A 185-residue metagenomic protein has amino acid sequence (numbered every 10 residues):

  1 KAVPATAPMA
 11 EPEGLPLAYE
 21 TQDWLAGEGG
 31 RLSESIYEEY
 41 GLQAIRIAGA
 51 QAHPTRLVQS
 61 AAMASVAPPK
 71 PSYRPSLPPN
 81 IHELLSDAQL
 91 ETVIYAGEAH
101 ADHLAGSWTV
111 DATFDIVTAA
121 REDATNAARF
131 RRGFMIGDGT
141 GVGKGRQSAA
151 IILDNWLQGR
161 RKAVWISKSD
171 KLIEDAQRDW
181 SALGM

Functional and structural regions predicted by a protein language model:
K1-R74: N-terminal accessory nucleic-acid engagement/regulatory domains that precede and modulate ATP-driven motor cores
A52-G137: Conserved pre-motif I regulatory segment
E83-D87, V142, I166-S167: Intrinsic disorder
A101-A105, L157, M185: A generic secondary-structure boundary signal that marks alpha-helix termini
D123, I151-D154: Catalytic micro-motifs at enzyme active sites that drive phosphoryl/nucleotidyl and oxygen chemistry
R129-I151: Walker A/P-loop
G145-Q147, I152, G159-M185: Conserved Walker A/P-loop ATP-binding site and its immediately adjacent core in helicase/helicase-like ATPase domains
